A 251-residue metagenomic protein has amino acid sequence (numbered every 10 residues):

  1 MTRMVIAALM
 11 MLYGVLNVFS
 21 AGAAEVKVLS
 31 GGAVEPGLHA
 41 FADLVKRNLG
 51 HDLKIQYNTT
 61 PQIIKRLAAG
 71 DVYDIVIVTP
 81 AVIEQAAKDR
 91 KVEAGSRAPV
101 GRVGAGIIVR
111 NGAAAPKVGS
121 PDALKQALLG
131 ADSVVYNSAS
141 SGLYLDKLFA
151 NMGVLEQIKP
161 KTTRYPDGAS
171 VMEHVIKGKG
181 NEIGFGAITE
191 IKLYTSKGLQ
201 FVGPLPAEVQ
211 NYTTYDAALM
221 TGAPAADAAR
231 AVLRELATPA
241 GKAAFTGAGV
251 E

Functional and structural regions predicted by a protein language model:
R3-N17: Bacterial N-terminal signal peptides
A21-P61, K65-D71, I77-D89, E93-V103 (+1 more regions): Exported/periplasmic ABC-transporter solute-binding proteins
